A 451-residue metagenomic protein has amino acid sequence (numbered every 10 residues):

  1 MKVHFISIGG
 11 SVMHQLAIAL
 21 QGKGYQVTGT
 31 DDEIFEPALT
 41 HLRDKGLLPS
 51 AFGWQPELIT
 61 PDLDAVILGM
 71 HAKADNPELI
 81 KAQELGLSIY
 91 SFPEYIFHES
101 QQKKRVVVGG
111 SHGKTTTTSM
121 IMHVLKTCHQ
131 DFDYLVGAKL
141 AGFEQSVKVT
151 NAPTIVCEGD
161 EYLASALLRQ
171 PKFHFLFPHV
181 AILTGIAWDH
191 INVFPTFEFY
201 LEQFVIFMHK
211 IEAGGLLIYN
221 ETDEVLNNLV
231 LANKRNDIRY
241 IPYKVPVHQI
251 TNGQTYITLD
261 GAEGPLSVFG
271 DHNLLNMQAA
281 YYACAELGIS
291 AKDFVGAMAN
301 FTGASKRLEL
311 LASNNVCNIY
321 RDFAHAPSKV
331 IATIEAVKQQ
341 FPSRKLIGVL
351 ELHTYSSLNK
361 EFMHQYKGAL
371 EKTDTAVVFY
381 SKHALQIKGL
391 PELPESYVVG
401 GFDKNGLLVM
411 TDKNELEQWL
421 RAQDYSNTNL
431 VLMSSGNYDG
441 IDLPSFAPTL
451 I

Functional and structural regions predicted by a protein language model:
M1-E36, L42-S50, D62-V66, A82-L87 (+3 more regions): ATP-dependent carboxylate-amine ligase
I8, T30-D31, G69-H71, F92-P93 (+13 more regions): Fold-independent oxyanion-binding glycine-rich loops and adjacent beta-strand/coil segments at enzyme active sites
A19-K23, R43, E57-P61, M70-Y219 (+3 more regions): Phosphate-binding loop of NTP-binding sites
E33, A51-W54, Y90-F97, L135-A138 (+5 more regions): Beta-strand->loop->alpha-helix junctions that form or flank phosphate-binding loops in nucleotide-handling enzymes
L63-L68, K104-G109, V149-N151, V247-G261 (+2 more regions): Short, surface-exposed amphipathic charged segments that create phosphate/polyanion-binding patches used for binding
Q102-K104, T258-L266, A312-C317: Glycine/charged-rich beta-loop-alpha catalytic/anionic-binding loops adjacent to active sites
V108-T118, G159, T255, L259-L266 (+2 more regions): A polyampholytic, Gly/Pro-enriched intrinsically disordered region
H174-W188, A262-G303: A conserved, hydrophobic alpha-helical segment in the catalytic core of large ATP/adenylate-utilizing enzymes
